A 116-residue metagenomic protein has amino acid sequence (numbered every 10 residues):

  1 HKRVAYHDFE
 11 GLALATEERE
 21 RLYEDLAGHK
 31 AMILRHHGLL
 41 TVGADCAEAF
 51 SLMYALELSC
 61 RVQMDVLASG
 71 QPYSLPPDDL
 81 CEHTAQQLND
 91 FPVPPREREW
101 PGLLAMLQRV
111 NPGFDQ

Functional and structural regions predicted by a protein language model:
H1-Q116: Glycine-rich flexible loops
